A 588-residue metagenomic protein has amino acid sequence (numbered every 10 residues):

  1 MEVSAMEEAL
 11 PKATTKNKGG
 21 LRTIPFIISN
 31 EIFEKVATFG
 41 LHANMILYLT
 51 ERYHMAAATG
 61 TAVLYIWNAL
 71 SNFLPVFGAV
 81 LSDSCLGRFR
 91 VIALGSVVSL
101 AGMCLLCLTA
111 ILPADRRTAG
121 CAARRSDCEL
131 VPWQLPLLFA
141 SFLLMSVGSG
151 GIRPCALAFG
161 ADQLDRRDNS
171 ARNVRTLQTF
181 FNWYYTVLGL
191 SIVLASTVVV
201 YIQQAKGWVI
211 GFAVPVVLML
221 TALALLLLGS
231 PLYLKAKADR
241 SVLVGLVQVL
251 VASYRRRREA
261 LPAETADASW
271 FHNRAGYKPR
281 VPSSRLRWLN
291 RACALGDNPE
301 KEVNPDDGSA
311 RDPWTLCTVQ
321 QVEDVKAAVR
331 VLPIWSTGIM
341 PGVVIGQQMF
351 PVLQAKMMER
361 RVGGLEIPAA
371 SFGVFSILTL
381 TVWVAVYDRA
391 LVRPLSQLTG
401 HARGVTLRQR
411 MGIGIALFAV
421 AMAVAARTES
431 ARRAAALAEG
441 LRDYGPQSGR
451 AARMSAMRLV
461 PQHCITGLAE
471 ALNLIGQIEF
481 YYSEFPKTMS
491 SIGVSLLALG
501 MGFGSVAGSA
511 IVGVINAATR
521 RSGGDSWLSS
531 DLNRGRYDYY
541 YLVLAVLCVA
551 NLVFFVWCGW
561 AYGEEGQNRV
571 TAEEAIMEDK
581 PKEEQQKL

Functional and structural regions predicted by a protein language model:
E2-G120, C128-L588: Hydrophobic transmembrane alpha-helices of multi-pass solute transporters/permeases
